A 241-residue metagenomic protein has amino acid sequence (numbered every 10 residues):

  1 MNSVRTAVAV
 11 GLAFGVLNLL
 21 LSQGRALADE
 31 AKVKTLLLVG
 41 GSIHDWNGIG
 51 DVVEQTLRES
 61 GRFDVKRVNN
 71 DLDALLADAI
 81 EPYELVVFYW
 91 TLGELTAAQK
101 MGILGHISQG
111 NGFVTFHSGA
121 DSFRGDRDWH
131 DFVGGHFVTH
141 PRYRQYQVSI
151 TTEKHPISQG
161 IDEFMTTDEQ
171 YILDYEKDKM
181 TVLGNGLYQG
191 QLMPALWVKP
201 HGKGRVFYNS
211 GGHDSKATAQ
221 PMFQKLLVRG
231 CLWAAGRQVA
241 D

Functional and structural regions predicted by a protein language model:
M1-V4: N-terminal secretory signal peptides that target proteins for export/translocation
A7-S22: Bacterial N-terminal signal peptides
L27-Y83, C231, V239: Aromatic-Pro/Gly-enriched surface loop or interdomain linker that acts as a lid/target-recognition segment
D29-V33, E59, Q191, H201-D241: Extracellular ligand-binding/catalytic regions of CAZymes and related secreted enzymes and adhesion modules
K34-V39, A79-F123, K203: Short alpha-beta junction capping motif
G41-H44, D71-A74, T91-L95, F113 (+3 more regions): Solvent-exposed loop/turn segments at secondary-structure junctions within structured extracellular/periplasmic domains
F116-Q191, D241: An acidic, glycine-rich "communication" segment
